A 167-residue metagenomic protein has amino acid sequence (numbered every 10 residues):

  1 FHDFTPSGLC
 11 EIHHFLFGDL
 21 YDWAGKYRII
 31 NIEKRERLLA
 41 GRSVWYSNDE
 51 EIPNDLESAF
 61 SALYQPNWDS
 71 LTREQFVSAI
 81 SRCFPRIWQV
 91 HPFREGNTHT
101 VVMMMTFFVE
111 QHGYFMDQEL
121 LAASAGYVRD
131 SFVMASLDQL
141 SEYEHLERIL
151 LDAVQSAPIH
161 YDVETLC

Functional and structural regions predicted by a protein language model:
F1-C167: FIC/Doc superfamily catalytic core
